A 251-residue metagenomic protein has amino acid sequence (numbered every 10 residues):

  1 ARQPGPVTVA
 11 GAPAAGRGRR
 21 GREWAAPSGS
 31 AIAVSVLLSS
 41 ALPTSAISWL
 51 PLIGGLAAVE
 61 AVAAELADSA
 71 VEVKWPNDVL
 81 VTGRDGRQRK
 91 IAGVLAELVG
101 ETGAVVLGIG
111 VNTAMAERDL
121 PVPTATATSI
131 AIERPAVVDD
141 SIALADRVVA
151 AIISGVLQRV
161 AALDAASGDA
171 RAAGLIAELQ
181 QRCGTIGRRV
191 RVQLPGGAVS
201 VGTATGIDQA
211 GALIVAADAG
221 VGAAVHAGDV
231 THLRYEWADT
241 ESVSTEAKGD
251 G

Functional and structural regions predicted by a protein language model:
A1-E65, G86, G93, R234-G251: N-terminal lobe of the biotin/lipoate ligase/transferase fold
G54-T102, G110: Acidic (Asp/Glu) carboxylate-rich active-site/surface patches
T102-R134: Short, acidic (Asp/Glu-rich) active-site segment that either coordinates a divalent metal cofactor
A116-E117, I207-L213: Short, conserved beta-turn/loop elements at beta-strand boundaries and strand-helix junctions
E133-G197, E236-E241, T245-D250: Conserved, helical-rich catalytic subdomain that frames metal- and/or nucleotide-binding sites in enzyme alpha/beta
V192, A212-A217: SH3/SH3-like beta-barrel fold
V199-I207: Short beta-strand-centered aromatic/proline hotspots
G220-R234: A short macromolecule-binding patch
